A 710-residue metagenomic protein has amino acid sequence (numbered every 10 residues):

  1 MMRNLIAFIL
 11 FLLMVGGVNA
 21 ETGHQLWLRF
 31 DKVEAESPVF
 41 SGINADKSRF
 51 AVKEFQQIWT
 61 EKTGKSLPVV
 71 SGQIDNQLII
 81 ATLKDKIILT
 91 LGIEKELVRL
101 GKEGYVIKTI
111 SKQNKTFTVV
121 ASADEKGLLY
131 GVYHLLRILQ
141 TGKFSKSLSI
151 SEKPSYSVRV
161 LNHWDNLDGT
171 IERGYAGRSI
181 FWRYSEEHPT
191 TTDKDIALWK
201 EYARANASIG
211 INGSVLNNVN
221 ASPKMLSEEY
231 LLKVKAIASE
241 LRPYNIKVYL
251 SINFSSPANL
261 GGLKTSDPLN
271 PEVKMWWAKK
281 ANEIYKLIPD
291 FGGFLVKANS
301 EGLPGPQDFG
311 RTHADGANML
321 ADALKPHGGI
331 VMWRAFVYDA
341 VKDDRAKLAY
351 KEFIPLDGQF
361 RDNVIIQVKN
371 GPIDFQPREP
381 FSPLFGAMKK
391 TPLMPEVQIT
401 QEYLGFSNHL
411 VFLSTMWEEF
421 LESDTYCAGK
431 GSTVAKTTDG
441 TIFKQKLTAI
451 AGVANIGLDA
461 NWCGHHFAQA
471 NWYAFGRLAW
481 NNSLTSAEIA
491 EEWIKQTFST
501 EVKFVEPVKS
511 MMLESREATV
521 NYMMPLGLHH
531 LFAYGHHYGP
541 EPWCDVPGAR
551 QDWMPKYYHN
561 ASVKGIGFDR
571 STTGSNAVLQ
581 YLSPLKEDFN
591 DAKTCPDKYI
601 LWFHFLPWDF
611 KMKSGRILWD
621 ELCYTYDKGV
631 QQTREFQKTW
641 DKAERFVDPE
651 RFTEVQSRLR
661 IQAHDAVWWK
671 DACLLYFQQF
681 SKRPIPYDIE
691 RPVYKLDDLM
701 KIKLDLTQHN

Functional and structural regions predicted by a protein language model:
M1-L5: Positively charged n-region of N-terminal signal peptides that target proteins for export
I6-G16: Bacterial N-terminal signal peptides
F11, N19-Q113, S145-S147: Acidic, contiguous N-terminal accessory segments
T22, A51-E54, I58, E96-L295 (+1 more regions): Feature activates predominantly on carbohydrate-active enzymes
S41-R49, I80-K86, A121-A123, D165 (+3 more regions): Structural motif
S41-S48, T118-S122, H188-T192, P306-F309 (+1 more regions): Second-shell loop/turn segments in exported
L67, P189, E228, A236 (+3 more regions): Catalytic-core regions of glycoside hydrolase
S432-N710: Catalytic domains of carbohydrate-active enzymes that cleave complex glycans
